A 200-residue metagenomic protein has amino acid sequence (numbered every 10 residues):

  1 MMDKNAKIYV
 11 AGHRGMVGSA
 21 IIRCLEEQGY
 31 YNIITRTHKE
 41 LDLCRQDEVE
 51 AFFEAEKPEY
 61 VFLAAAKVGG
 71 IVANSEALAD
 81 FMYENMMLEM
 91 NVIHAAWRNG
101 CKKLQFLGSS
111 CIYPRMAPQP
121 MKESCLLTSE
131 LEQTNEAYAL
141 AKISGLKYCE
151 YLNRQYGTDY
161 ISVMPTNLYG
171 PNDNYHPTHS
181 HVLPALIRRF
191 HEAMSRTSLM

Functional and structural regions predicted by a protein language model:
K4, M90-N135, I161: Conserved Rossmann-fold NAD(P)-dependent oxidoreductase catalytic core, especially the SDR/UDP-sugar
N5-Q28: N-terminal Rossmann NAD(P)H-binding glycine-rich loop of SDR-like oxidoreductase domains
A11, R36, V61-K67, L104-S110 (+1 more regions): SDR active-site strand-loop-helix element
E26-A51: Adenosine-cofactor binding site in Rossmann-like domains, unifying the SAM/SAH pocket of S-adenosylmethionine-dependent
R45, Y60, L88, K103 (+2 more regions): Conserved cofactor-binding/catalytic machinery of classical short-chain dehydrogenase/reductase
Q46-M86, A95-R98: NAD(P)H-binding glycine-rich loop region in Rossmannoid oxidoreductase-like domains and their noncatalytic homologs
M116-C125, E150-M200: NAD(P)-dependent short-chain dehydrogenase/reductase
A137, A141: Active-site helix of classical SDR
